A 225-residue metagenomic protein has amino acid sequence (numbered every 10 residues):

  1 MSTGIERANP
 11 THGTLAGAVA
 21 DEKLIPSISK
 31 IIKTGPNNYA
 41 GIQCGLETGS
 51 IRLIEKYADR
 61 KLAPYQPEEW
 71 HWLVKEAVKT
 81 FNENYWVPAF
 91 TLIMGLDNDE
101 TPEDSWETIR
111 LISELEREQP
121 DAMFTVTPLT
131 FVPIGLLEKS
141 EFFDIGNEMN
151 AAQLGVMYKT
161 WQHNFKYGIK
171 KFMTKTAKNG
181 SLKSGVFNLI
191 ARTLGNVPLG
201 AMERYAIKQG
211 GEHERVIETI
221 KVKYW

Functional and structural regions predicted by a protein language model:
M1-V87, L96: Conserved SAM/AdoMet-binding glycine-rich loop
N9-T11, L46-D59, L92-E103, Q119-Y158 (+1 more regions): Flexible glycine/acidic-rich beta-alpha junction loops that bind and position SAM and/or redox cofactors in anaerobic
P26-S29, D97-P120: Short, electropositive alpha-helical surface patch
N37-A40, Q66-H71, E114-Q119, A151-V156: Glycine-rich loops and low-complexity Gly/Arg-rich segments that provide flexible linkers or classic glycine-based
A77-Y85, F124-V132, H163-G168: Low-complexity, flexible helical/coil segments
P88, Q119, V197-A201: Short secondary-structure junctions and interdomain/linker hinges
T160-W225: Radical SAM enzyme core and accessory elements
